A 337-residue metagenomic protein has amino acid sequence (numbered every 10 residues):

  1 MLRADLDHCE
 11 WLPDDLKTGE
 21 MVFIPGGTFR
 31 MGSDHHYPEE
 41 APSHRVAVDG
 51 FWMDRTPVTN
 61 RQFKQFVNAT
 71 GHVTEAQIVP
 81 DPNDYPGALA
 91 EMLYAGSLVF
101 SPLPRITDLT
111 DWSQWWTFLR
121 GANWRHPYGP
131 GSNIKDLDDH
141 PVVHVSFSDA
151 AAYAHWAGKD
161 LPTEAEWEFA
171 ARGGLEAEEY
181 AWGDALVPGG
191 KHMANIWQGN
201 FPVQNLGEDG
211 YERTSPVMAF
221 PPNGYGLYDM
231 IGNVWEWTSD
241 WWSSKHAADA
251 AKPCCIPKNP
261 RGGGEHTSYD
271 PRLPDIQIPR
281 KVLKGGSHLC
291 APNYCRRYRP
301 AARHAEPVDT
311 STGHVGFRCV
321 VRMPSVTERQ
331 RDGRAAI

Functional and structural regions predicted by a protein language model:
M1-D15: N-terminal pre-domain segments of enzymes
F23-I24, R30, H35, V79-P300 (+2 more regions): Functional-site microenvironments in short loops/helix caps that host divalent-cation chemistry
P38-A41: C-terminal, low-complexity/hydrophilic appendages and adjacent surface loops of extracellular/periplasmic anionic
R45-F51: A short N-terminal beta-strand-loop micro-motif at the entrance of redox/enzyme domains
F51, F66-E75, A157, S325: Short capping motifs at secondary-structure boundaries
D54: An anion-binding catalytic pocket shared by soluble metabolic enzymes
V58, D240-W242, P324-S325: Acidic glycine-/aspartate-rich tracts in secreted/extracellular proteins
G313-T327: Short, structured beta-strand segments at or near domain termini in extracellular proteins/domains
